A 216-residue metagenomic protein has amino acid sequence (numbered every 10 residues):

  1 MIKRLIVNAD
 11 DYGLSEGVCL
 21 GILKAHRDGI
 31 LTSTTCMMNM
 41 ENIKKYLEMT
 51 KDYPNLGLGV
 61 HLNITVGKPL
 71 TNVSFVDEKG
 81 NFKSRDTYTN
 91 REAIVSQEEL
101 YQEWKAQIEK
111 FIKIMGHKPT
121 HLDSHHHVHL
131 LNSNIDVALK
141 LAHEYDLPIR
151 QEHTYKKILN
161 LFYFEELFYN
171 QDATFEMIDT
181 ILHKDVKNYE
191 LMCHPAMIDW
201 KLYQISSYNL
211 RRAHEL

Functional and structural regions predicted by a protein language model:
M1-I6, E16-M115, H121, H129-L216: Terminal accessory/targeting
A9-Y12: DG-centered beta-turn motif at the end of beta-strands
H126: Active-site histidine-anchored catalytic micro-motif
